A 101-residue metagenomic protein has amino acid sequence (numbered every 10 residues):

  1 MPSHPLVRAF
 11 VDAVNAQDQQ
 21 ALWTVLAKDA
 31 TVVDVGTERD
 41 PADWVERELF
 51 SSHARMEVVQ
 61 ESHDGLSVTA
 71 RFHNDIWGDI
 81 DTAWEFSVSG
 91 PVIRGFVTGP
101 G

Functional and structural regions predicted by a protein language model:
P2-S3: Generic helix N-cap/helix-start motif at coil->alpha-helix transitions
L6, A16-T31: Short, well-ordered alpha-helical segments enriched in acidic and aromatic residues
R8-D12: Amphipathic alpha-helical repeat scaffolds
V14-Q17, G36: Conserved short acidic donor-positioning loop in nucleotide-sugar-dependent glycosyltransferases
A42-S89, T98: Surface-exposed, charged secondary-structure patches
V92: Polar, enzyme-active/binding microenvironments
